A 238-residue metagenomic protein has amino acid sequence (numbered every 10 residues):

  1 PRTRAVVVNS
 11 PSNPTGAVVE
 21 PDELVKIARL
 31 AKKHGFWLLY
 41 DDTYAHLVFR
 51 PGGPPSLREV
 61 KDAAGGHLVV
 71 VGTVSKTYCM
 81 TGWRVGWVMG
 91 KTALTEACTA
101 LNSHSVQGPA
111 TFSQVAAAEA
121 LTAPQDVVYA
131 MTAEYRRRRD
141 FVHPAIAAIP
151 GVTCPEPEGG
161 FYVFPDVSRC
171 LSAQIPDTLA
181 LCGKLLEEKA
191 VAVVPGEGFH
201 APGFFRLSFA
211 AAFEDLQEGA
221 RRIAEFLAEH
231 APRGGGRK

Functional and structural regions predicted by a protein language model:
P1-K238: PLP-dependent class I/II
